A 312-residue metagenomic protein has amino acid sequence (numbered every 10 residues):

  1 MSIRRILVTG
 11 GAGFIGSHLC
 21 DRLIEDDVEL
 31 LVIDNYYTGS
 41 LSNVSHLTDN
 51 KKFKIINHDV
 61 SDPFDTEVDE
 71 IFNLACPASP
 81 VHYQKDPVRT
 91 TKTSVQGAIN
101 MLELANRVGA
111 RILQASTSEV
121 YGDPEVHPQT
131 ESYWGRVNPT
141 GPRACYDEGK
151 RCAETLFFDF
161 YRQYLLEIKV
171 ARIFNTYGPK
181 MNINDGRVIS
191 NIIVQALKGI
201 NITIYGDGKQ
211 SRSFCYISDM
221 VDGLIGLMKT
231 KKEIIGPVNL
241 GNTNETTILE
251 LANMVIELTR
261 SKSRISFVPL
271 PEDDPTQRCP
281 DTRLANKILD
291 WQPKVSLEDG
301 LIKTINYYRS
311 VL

Functional and structural regions predicted by a protein language model:
M1-T176, A196, S218, K303 (+1 more regions): N-terminal Rossmann-like NAD(P)+-binding domain of SDR-like oxidoreductases, especially those catalyzing
L19, L224-M228, A252-V255, L301-Y308: Hydrophobic "lid"/C-terminal helical patch of Rossmann-like NAD(P)-dependent dehydrogenase/epimerase domains
G39, K85, T93-Q96, A144 (+6 more regions): Residue-level signal for the nucleotide or nucleotide-sugar donor/cofactor binding architecture
F53, E131-V137, Y164, I193-I204 (+2 more regions): A short C-terminal helix-loop "cap" of Rossmann-like NAD(P)-dependent dehydrogenase/epimerase domains
D69, V81, V88, I99 (+7 more regions): Residues in well-ordered alpha-helical elements
E125, R151, E167, T176-N191 (+6 more regions): Glycine/proline-rich active-site loop of Rossmann-fold NAD(P)-dependent oxidoreductases
I217, P237, P269-Q292, K303: Conserved C-terminal active-site "lid" loop/helix of NAD(P)H-dependent oxidoreductases that clamps the redox cofactor
